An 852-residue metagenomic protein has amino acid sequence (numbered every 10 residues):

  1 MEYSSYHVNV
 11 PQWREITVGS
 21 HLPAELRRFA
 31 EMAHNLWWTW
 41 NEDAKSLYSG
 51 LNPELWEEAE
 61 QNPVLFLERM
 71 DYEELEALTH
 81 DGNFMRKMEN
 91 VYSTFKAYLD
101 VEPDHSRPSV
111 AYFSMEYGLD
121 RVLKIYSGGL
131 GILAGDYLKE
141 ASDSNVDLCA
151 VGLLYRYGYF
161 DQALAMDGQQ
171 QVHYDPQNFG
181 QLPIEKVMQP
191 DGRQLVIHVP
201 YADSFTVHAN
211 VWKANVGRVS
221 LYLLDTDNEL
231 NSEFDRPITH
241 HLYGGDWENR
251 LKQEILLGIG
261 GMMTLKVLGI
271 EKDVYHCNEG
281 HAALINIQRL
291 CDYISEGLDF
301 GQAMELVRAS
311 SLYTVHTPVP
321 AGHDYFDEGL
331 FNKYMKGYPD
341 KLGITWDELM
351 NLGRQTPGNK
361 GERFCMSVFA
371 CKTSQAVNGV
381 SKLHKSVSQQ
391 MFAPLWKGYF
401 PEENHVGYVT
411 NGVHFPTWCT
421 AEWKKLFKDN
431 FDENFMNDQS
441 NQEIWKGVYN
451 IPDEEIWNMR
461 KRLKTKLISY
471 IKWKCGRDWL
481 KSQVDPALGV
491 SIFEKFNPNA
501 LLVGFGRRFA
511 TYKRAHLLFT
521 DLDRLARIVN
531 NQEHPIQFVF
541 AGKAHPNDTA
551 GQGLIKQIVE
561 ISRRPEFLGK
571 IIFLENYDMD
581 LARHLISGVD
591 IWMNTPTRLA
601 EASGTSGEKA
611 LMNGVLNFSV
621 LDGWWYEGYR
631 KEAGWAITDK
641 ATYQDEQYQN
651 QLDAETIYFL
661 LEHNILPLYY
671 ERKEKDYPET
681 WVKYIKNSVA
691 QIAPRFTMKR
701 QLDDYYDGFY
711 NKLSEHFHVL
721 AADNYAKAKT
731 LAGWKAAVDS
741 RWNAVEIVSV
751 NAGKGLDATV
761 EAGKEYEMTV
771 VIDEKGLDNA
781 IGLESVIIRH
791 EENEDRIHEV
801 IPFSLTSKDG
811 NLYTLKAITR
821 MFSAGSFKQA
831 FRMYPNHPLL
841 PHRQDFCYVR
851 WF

Functional and structural regions predicted by a protein language model:
M1-F852: Catalytic cores of carbohydrate-active enzymes across secretory and cytosolic contexts
